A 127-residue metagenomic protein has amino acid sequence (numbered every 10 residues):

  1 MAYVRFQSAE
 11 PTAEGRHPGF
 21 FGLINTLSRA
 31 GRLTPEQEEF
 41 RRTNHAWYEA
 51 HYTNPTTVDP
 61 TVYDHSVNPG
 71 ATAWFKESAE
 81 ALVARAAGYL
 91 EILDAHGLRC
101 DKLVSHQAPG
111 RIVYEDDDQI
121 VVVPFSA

Functional and structural regions predicted by a protein language model:
M1-S78: Long, contiguous N-terminal structural blocks used for assembly/anchoring
V4, V58, V62, V67 (+4 more regions): Extended aliphatic helical segments
F20, A86-Y89: Short amphipathic alpha-helical segments that mediate assembly, nucleic-acid/protein binding, or membrane association
P55-T56, L82, G97: Amphipathic alpha-helical interaction segments
E91-A127: Acidic, proline/glycine-rich low-complexity IDRs
